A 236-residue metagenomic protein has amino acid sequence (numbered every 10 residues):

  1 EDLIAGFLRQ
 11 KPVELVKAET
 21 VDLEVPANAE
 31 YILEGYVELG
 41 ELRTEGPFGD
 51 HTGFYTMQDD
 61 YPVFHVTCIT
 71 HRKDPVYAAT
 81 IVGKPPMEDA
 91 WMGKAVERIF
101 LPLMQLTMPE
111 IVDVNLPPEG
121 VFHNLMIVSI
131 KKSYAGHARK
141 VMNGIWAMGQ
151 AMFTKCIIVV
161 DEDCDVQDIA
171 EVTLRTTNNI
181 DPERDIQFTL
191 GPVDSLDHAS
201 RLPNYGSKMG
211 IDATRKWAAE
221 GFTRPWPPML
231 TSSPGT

Functional and structural regions predicted by a protein language model:
E1-T236: Charged, compositionally biased interaction regions
